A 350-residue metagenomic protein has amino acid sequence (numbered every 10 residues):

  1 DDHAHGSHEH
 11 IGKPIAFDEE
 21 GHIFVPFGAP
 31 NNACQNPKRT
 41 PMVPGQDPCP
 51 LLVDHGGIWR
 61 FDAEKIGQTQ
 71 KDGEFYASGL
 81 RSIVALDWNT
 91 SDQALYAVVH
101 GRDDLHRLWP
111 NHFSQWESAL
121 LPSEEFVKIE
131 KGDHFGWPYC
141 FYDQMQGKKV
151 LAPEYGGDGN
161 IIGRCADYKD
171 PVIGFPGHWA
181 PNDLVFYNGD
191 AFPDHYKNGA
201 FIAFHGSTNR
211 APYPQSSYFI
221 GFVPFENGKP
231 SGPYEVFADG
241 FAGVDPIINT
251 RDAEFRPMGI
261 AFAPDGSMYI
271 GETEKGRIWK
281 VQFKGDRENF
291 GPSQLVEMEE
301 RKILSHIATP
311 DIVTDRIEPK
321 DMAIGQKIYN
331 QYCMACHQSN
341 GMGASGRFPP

Functional and structural regions predicted by a protein language model:
D1-D18, G45: Asp-box/WD-like beta-propeller blade repeats and closely related beta-sheet repeat scaffolds
D18-E20, D92, D265, A344: Acidic/polar residues in short coil/turn loops that connect beta-strands within repeat-based beta-sheet scaffolds
A29-K71, S78-S82, D87-F255, D265 (+1 more regions): Beta-propeller domain segments
G67-T69, A94, G101-L108, K320 (+1 more regions): Periplasmic/extracellular electron-transfer cofactor-ligation site, primarily the c-type cytochrome heme-c attachment
R102, K275-G276: Loop/turn residues immediately N-terminal
P233, G271, N289-F290, V296-E297 (+2 more regions): Sequence context surrounding c-type heme c attachment/ligation sites in exported
M298-I328, A344-S345: Electrostatic cytochrome c docking/interface patches
